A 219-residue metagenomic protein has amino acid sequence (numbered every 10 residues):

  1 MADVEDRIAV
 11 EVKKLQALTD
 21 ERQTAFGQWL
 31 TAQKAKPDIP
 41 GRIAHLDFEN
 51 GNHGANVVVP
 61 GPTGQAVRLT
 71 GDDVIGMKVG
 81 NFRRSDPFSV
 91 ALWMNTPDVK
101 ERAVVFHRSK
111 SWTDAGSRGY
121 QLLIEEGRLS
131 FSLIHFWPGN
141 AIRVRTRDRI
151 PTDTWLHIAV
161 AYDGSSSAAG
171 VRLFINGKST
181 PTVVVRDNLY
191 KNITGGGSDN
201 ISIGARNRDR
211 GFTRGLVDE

Functional and structural regions predicted by a protein language model:
M1-E219: Extracellular glycan-associated modules
